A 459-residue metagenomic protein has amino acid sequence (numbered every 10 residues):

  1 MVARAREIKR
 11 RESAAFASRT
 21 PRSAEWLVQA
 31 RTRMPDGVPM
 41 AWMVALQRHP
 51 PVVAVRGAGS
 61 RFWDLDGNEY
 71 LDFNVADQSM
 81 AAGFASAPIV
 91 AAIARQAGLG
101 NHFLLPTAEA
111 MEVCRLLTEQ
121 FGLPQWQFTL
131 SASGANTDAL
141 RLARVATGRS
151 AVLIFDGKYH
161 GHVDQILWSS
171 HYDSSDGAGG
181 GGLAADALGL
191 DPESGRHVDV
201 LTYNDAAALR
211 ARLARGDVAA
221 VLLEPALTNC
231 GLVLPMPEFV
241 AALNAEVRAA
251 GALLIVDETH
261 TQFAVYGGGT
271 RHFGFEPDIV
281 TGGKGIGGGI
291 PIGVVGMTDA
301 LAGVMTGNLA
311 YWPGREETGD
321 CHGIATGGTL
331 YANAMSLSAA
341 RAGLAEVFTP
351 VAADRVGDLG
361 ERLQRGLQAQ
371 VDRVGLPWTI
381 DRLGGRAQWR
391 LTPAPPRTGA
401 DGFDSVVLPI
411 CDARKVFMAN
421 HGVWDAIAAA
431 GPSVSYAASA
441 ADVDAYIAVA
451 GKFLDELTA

Functional and structural regions predicted by a protein language model:
M1-A459: Conserved N-terminal phosphate-binding loop of PLP-dependent enzymes in the Aspartate aminotransferase
